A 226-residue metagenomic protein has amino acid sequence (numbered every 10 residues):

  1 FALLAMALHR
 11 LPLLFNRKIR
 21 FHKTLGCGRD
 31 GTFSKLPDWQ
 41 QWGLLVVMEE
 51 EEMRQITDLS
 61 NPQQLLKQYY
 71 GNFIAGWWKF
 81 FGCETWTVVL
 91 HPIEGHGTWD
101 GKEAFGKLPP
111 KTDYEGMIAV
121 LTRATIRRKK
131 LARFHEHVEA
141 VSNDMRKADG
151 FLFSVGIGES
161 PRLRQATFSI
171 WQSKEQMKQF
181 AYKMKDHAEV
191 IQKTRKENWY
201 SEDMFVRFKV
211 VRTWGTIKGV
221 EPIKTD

Functional and structural regions predicted by a protein language model:
F1-Q41, E50-I56, F80-A166, E175-K185 (+1 more regions): Short S/T/G/P-rich N-terminal loop/turn motif that feeds into the first structured element of a domain
V47-E49, W171: Signature tryptophan residues that serve as conserved aromatic anchors
Q55-K79, C83-T85: A basic- and aromatic-enriched beta-loop-alpha substructure that forms the phosphate/nucleotide- and DNA/RNA-contacting
H187-E189: Compact nucleic-acid interaction/catalytic patches
I191-E197: C-terminal end-helix/capping segment
Y200: An exposed tryptophan-centered "aromatic clamp" motif
